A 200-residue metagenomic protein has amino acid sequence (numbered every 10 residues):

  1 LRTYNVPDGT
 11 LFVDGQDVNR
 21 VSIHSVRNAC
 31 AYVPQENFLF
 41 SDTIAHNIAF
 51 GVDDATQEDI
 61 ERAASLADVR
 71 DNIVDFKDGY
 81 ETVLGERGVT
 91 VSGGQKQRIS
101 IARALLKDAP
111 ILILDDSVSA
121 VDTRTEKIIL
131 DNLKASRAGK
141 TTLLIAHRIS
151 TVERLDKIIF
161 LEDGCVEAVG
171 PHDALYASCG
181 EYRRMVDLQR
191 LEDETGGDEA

Functional and structural regions predicted by a protein language model:
L1-R2: Helix-to-loop junction immediately C-terminal to a conserved catalytic motif
V6-F12, R20, R27, A45-E86 (+4 more regions): ABC ATPase nucleotide-binding domain helical subdomain, centered on the C-loop/LSGGQ "ABC signature"
P7-D17, K157-I158, V166: ABC nucleotide-binding domain "signature motif"
L66, D75-G79, D131, A135-G139 (+1 more regions): C-terminal portion of ABC ATPase nucleotide-binding domains
S92-G93, I99-A104, L144: ABC ATPase nucleotide-binding domain "signature" region
L106-P110, G139: A short, proline-enriched helix->beta-strand linker immediately N-terminal to the Walker B motif in ABC-type P-loop
L112-D116: Catalytic Walker B motif of ABC-type/P-loop ATPase nucleotide-binding domains
T123-R124: Helix N-cap at the start of a conserved alpha-helix in ABC-type nucleotide-binding domains
